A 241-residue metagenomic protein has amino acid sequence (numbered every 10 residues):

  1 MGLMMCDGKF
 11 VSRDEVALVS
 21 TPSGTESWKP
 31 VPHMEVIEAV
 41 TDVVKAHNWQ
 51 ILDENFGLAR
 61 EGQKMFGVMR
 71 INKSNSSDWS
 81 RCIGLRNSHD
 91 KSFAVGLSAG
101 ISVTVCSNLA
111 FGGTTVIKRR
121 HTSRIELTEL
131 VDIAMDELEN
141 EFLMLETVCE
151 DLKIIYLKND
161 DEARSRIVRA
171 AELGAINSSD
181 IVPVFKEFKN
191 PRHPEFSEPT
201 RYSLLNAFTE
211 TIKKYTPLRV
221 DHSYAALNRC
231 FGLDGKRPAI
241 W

Functional and structural regions predicted by a protein language model:
M1-K64: N-terminal low-complexity, intrinsically disordered segments
M1-L3, G8, K73-W241: Intrinsically disordered, low-complexity regions enriched in serine/threonine
R60-S74: Charged, often glycine-rich, active-site loop that binds/positions anionic groups
